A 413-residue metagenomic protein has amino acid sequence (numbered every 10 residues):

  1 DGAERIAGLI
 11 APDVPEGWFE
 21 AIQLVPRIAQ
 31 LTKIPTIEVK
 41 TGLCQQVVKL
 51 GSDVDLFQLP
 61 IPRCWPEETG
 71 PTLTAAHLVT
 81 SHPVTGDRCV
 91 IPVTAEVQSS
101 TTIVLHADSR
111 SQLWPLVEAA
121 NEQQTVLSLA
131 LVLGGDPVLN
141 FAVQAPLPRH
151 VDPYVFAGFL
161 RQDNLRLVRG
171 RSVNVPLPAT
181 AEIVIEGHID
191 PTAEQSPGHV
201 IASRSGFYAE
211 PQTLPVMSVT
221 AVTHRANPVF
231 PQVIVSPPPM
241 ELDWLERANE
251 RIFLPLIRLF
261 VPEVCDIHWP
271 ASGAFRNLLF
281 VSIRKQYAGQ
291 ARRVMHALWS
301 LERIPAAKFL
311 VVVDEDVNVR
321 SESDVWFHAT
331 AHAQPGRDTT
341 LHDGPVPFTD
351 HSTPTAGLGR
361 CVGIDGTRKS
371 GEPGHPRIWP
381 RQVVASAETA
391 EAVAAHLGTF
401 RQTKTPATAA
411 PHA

Functional and structural regions predicted by a protein language model:
D1-V200, R204-P215, A221-A413: Extended, highly charged
